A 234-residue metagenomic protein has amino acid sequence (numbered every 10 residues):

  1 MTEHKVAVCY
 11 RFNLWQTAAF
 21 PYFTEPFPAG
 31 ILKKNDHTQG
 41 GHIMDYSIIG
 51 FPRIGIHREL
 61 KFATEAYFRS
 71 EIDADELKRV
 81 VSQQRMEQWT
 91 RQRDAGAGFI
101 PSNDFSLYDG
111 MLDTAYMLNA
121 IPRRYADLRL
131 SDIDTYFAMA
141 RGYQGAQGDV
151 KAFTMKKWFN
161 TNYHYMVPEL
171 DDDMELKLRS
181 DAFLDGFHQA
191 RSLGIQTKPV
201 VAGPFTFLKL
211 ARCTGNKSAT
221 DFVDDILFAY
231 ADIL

Functional and structural regions predicted by a protein language model:
R11, Q16, Y22, P26 (+1 more regions): Short, positively charged and aromatic/hydrophobic N-terminal segments
Y22, D36-L234: Domain-level signal for soluble alpha/beta catalytic cores
